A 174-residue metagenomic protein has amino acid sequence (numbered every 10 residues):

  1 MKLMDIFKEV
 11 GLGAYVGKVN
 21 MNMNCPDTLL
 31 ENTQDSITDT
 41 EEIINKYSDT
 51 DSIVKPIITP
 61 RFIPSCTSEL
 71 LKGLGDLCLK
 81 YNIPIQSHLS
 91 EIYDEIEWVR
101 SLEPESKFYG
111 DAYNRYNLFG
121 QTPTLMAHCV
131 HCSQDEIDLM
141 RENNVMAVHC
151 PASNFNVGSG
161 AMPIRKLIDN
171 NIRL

Functional and structural regions predicted by a protein language model:
K2-H131: Metal-coordinating catalytic core of metallo-dependent amide/deamination hydrolases
F119-L174: Active-site-adjacent C-terminal substructures of enzyme catalytic domains
